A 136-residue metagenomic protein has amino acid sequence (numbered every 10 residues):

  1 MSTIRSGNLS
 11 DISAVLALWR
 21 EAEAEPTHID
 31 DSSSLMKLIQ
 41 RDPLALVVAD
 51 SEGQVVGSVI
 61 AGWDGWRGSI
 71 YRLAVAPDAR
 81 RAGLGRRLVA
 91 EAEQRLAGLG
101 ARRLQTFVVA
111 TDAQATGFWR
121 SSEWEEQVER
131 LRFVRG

Functional and structural regions predicted by a protein language model:
S2, S6-R72, V89-E91, R95 (+3 more regions): Acetyl-CoA-dependent GNAT
S34-M36, F118-S121: Short, P/G- and charge-enriched loop/turn segments at secondary-structure junctions
V75: Short, conserved catalytic or interaction motifs in soluble domains
R80, T106-A115, V134: Conserved beta-strand-loop-alpha-helix junction that forms the acyl-donor binding cleft
R81-Q94, S121: Conserved acetyl-CoA-binding loop-helix of GNAT-fold acetyltransferases
L96-V108: Conserved GNAT acetyl-CoA-binding A-motif
